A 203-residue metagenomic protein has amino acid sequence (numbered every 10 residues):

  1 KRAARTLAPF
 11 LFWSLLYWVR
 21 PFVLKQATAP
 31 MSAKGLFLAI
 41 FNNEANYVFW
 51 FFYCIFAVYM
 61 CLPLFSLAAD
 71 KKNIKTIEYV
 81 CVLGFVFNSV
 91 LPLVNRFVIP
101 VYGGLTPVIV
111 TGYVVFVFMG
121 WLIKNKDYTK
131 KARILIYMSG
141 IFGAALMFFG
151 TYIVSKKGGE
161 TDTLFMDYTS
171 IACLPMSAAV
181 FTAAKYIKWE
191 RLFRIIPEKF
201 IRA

Functional and structural regions predicted by a protein language model:
K1-A27: Membrane helical hairpin/interfacial module
K1-R2, T6, N73-C81, K131-G140 (+1 more regions): Membrane-interfacial loop-to-transmembrane alpha-helix junctions, especially the N-terminal start
R2, K72, G103-T106, T163 (+2 more regions): Juxtamembrane loop-transmembrane helix junctions in multi-pass integral membrane proteins, especially the extracellular
A3, F41, F200-A203: Hydrophobic alpha-helical elements at and bordering transmembrane segments of multi-pass membrane proteins
A3, I55, V180: Divalent metal-coordination and catalytic microenvironments
S14-L15, V19, C81-N95, S139-V154 (+1 more regions): Aromatic-anchored segments of alpha-helical transmembrane domains
Y17, P21-K25, P30-Y128: Hydrophobic alpha-helical segments with transmembrane-like composition
K130-R202: Alpha-helical transmembrane segments and terminal signal-anchor/GPI-anchor hydrophobic tails, characterized by long
